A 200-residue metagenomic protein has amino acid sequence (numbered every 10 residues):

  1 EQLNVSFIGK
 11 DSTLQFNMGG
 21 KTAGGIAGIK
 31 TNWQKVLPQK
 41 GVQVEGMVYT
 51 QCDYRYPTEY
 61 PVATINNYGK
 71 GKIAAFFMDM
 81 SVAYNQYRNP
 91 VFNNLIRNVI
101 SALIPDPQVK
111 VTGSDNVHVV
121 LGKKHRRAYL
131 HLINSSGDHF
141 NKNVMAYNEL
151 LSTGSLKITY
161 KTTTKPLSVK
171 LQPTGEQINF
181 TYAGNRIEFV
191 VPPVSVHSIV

Functional and structural regions predicted by a protein language model:
E1-V200: A conserved amphipathic helix/loop scaffold that creates a polar/acidic microenvironment used either to coordinate
